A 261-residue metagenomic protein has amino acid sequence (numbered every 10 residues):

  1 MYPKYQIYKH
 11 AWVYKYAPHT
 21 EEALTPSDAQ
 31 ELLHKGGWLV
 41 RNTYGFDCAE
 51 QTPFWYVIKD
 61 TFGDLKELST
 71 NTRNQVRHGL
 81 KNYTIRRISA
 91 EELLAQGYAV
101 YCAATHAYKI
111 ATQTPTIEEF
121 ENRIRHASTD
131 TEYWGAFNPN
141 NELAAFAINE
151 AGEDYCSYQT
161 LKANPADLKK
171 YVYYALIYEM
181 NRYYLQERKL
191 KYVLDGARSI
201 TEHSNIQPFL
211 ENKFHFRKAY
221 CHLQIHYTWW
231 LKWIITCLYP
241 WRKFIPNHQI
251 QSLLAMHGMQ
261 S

Functional and structural regions predicted by a protein language model:
M1-G45: N-terminal accessory interaction module
M1-Y5, G45-L65, E187-S261: Active-site/acyl-donor-binding loops of N-acyltransferases
M1-Y8, N42-A49, T61-K169, Y184: A conserved beta-strand-loop-helix scaffold within acyl/acetyltransferase catalytic domains
T20-A23, L93, A197-H203: Acidic-and-aromatic substrate-binding clefts and catalytic sites of carbohydrate-active enzymes
E22-A29, I117-E119, Y173-E179: Well-ordered, non-membrane alpha-helical segments in soluble/globular domains
D130-W233: Aromatic (often tryptophan-rich) hydrophobic motifs at membrane interfaces
